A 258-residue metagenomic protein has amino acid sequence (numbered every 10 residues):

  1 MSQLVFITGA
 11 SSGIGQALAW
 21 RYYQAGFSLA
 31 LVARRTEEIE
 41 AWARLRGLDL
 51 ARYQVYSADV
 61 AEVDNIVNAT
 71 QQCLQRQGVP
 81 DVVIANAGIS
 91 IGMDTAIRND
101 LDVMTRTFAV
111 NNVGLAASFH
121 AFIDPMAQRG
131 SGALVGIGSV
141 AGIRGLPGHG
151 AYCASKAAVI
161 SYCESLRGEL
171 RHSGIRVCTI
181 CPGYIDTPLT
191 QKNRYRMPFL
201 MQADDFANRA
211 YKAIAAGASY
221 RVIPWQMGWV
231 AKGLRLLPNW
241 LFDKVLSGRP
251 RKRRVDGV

Functional and structural regions predicted by a protein language model:
S11-S12: Conserved glycine-rich cofactor-binding loop
A25-W42: Conserved glycine-rich Rossmann-like NAD(P)H-binding loop of the short-chain dehydrogenase/reductase
R46-D64: Rossmann-fold cofactor-recognition segment
S90-T105, G148: Conserved mid-core segment of classical short-chain dehydrogenase/reductases
F119, S155: Active-site helix of classical SDR
S139: Residue(s) in the substrate-gating loop at a strand-loop-helix junction that position the organic substrate next
T179, Y195-A231: C-terminal helical subdomain
